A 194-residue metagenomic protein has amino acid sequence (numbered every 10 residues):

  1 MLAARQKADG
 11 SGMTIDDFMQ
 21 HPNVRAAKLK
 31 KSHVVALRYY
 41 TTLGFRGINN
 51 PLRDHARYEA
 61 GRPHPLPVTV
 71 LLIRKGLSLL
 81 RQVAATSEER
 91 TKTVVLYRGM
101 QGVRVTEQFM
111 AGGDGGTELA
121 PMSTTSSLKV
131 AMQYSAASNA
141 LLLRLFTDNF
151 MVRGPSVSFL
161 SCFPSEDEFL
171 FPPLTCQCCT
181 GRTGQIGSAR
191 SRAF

Functional and structural regions predicted by a protein language model:
M1-F194: Mono-ADP-ribosyltransferase
